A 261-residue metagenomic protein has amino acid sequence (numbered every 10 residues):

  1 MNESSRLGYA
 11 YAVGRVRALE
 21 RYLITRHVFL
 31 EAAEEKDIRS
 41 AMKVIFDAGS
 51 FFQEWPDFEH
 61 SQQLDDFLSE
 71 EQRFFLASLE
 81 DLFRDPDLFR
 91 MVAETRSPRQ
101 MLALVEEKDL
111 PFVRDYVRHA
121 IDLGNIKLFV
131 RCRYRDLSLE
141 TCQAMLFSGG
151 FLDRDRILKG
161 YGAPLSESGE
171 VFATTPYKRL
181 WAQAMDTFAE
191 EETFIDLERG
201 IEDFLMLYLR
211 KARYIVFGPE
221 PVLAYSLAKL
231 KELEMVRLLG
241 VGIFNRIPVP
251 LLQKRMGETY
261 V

Functional and structural regions predicted by a protein language model:
M1-V261: N-terminal domain-start signal
